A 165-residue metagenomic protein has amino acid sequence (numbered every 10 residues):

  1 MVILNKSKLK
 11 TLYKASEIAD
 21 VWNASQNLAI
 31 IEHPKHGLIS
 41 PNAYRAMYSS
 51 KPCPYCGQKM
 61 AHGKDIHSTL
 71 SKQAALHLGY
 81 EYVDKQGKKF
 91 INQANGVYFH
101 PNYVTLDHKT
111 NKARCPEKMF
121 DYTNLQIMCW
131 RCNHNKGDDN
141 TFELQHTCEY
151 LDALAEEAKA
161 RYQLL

Functional and structural regions predicted by a protein language model:
M1-S50, Q58-D65, T69-A75: A boundary/linker detector
K8, K14-E17, H100, T110-N111 (+1 more regions): Short, solvent-exposed coil/turn linker segments
S50-P52, I127: Cys/His-enriched microdomains
P54-G57, W130: Cys/His/Pro-rich metal-binding microdomains
M60-N124: Histidine-centered nuclease catalytic patch
A61, L125-E149: Short Cys/His-centered divalent metal-binding micro-motifs
G79-Y80, C129-C132, D152-E156: Glycine-rich loops and low-complexity Gly/Arg-rich segments that provide flexible linkers or classic glycine-based
D139-L165: Active-site or metal-binding loop neighborhoods of secreted/extracellular toxin and effector enzymes
